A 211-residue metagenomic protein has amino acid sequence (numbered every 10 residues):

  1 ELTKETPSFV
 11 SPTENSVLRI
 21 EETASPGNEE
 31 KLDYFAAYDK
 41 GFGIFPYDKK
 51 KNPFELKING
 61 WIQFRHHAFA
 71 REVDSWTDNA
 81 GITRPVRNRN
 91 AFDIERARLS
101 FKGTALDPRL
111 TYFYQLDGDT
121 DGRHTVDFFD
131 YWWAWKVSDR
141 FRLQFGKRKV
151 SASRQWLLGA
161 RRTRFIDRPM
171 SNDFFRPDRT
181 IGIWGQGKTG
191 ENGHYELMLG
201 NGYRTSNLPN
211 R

Functional and structural regions predicted by a protein language model:
E1-Q63, A70-W76, N192: N-terminal periplasmic/intermembrane-space "pro-region" immediately following the signal or transit peptide
K40-F42, L56, E95-L99, F129-Y131 (+1 more regions): Hydrophobic, lipid-facing positions within transmembrane beta-strands of outer-membrane proteins
I44-Y47, T111-F113, V126-L143: Transmembrane beta-barrel strand/turn architecture of Gram-negative outer membrane proteins
P53-E55, A105-R109, S138-R140, G190-N192: Strand-connecting loop/turn motifs
L56-F64, L110-Y114, L143, Y195-L197: Transmembrane beta-strands of outer-membrane beta-barrel proteins
F64, F101-A105, W135-K136, K147 (+1 more regions): Residue-level signature of outer-membrane beta-barrel architecture
F64-A70, R96, A105-R109, L116-T120 (+2 more regions): Transmembrane beta-strands of outer-membrane beta-barrel pores
D78-R87, D121-D127, D139-R211: Surface-exposed coil loops of outer-membrane beta-barrel proteins
